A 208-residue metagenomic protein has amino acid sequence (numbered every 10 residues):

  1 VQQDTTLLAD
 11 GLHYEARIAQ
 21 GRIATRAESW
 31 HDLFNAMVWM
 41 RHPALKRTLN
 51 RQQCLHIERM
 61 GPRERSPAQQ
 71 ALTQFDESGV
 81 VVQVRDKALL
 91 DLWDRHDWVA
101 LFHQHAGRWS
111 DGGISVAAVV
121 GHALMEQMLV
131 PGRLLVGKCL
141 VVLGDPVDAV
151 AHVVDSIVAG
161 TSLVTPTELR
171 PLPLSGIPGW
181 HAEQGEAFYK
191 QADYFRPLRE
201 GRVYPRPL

Functional and structural regions predicted by a protein language model:
V1-P43: Long, hydrophobic/aromatic-enriched structural stretches that serve as scaffold segments
L12-E15, R47-N50, A68-L72: Eukaryotic complex-assembly regions enriched in large gene-expression and RNA-handling proteins
R26-A27, W39-C54, V84: Short, solvent-exposed secondary-structure capping/transition elements
L55-L208: A contiguous, surface-oriented mixed alpha/beta subdomain in the mid-to-C-terminal portion of proteins that forms
